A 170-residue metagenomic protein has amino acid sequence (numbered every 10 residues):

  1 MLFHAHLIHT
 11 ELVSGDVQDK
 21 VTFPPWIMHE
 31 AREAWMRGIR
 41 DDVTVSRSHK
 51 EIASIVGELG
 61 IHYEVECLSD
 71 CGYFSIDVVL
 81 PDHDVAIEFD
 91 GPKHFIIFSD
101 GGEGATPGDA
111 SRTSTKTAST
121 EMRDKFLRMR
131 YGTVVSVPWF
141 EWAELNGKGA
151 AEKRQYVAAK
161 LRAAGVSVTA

Functional and structural regions predicted by a protein language model:
L7-A170: Nucleic-acid endo/exonuclease domains
